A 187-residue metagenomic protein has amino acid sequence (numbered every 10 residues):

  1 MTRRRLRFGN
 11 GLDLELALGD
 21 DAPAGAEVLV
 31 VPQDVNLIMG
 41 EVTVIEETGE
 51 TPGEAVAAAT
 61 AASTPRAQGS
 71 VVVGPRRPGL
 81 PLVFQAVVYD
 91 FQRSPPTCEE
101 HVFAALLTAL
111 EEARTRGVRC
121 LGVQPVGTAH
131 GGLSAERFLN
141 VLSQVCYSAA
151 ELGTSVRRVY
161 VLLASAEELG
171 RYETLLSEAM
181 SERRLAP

Functional and structural regions predicted by a protein language model:
M1-T115: Glycine-/small-residue-enriched capping loops at alpha/beta junctions
D90-P187: Phosphate/ribose-phosphate-bearing ligand recognition and processing surfaces, centered on ADP-ribose/NAD(+/P+) systems
